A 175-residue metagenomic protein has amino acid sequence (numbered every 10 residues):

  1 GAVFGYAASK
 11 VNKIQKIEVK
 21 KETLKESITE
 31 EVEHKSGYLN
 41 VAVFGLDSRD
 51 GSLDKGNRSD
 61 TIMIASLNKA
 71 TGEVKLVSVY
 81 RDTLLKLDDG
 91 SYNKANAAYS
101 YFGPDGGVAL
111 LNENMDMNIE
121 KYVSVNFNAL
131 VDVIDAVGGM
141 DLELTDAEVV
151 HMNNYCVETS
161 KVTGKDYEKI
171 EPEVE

Functional and structural regions predicted by a protein language model:
V3-E175: Non-catalytic, solvent-exposed segments at the cell envelope interface
